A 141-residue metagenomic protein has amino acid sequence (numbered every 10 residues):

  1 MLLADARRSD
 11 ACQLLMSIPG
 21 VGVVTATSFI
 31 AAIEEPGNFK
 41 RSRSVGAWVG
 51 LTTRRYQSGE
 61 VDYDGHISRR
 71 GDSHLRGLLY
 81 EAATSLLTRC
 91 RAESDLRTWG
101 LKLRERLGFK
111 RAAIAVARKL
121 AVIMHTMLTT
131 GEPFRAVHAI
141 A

Functional and structural regions predicted by a protein language model:
M1-A141: A detector of single, family-specific signature residues that are central to catalytic or substrate-handling motifs
